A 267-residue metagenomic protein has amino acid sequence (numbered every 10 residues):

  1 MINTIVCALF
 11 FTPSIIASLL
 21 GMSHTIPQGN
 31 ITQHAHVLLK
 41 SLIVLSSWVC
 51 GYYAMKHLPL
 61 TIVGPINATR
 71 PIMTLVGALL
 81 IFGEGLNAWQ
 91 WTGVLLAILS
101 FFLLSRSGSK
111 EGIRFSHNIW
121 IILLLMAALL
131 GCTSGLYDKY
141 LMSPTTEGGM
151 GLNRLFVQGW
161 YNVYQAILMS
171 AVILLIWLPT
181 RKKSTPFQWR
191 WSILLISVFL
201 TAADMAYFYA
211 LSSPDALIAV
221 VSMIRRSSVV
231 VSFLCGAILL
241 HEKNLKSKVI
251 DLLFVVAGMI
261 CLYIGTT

Functional and structural regions predicted by a protein language model:
M1, T61-G64, A68, G159 (+1 more regions): Conserved glycine-rich helix-kink/hinge and helix-boundary motifs of the Major Facilitator Superfamily
M1-L42, W48-L58, R106-L125, T145-L152 (+4 more regions): Membrane-interface interhelical linkers
V6-F10, I66-L80, L95, Y164 (+5 more regions): Alpha-helical transmembrane segments of compact multi-pass small-molecule transporters, enriched in specific families
T12, S41-V49, P71-V76, A128 (+7 more regions): Hydrophobic/small/kink-forming positions within alpha-helical transmembrane segments of polytopic membrane proteins
A54, L80-L86, L141, V157 (+3 more regions): Hydrophobic/aromatic residues within transmembrane alpha-helices of multi-pass small-molecule transporters
T61, N87, L152-L155, A216-A219: Residues that define the loop-to-transmembrane-helix transition and helix capping in multi-pass membrane transporters
T69-S134, K139, K243-T267: Juxtamembrane helix-loop boundary signature in multi-pass membrane transporters
S213-S227: Short alpha-helical packing/oligomerization segments
